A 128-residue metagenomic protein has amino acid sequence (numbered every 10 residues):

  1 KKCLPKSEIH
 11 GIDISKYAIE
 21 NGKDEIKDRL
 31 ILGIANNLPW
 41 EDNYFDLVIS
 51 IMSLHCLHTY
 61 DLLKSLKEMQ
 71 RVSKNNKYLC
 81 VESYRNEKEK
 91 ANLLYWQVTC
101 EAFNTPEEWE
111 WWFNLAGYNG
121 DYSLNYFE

Functional and structural regions predicted by a protein language model:
K1-N37, L57-K64, E68, N76-E128: Class I (Rossmann-like) S-adenosyl-L-methionine-dependent methyltransferase catalytic domain, capturing the SAM-binding
W40: Carboxylate-rich, divalent-cation-coordinating active-site regions
F45-D46: Local beta-strand N-terminus motif with an aromatic residue
I49: A conserved beta-strand element that flanks and buttresses the S-adenosyl-L-methionine
S53: Conserved sequence/active-site signature of Rossmann-fold short-chain dehydrogenase/reductase
S73: Glycine-rich S-adenosyl-L-methionine
